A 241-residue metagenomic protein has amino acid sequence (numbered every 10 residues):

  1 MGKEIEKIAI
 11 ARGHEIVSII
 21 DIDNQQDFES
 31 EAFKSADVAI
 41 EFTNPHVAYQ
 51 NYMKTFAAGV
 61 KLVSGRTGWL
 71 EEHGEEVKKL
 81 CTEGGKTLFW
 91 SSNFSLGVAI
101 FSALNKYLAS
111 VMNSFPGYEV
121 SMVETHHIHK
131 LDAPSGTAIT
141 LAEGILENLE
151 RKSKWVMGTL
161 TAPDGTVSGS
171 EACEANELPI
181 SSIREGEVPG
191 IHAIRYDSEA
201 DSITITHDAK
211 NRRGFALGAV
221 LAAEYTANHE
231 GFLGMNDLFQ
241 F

Functional and structural regions predicted by a protein language model:
M1-I5, V47-Y49, H73-G74, V98-F101: Short glycine/serine/threonine-rich phosphate/pyrophosphate-binding segments that cradle anionic phosphate groups
G2-F33, P116-F241: C-terminal substrate-binding/catalytic lobe of Rossmann-fold NAD(P)-dependent oxidoreductases
A9, T55, L80-C81, C173: A generic structural signal for well-ordered alpha-helical segments
I16, L62-V63, T87-L88: Hydrophobic beta-strand scaffold residues
S30-V38, F42-G65, G74-V77: Rossmann-fold NAD(P) dinucleotide-binding segment
R66-W90, L96-A99, A103-S110: Rossmann-fold NAD(P)-binding glycine/threonine-rich loop
